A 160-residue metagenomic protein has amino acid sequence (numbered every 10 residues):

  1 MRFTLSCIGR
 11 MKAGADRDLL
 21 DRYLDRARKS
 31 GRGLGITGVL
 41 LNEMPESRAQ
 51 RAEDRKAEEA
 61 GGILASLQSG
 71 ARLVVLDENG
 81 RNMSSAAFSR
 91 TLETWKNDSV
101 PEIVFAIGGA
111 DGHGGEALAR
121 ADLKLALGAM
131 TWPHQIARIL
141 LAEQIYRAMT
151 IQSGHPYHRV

Functional and structural regions predicted by a protein language model:
M1-G31: N-terminal beta1-alpha1 ligand-phosphate binding loop
R2-S6, L40, V104: A structural signal for isolated positions on well-ordered beta-strands in alpha/beta enzyme cores
C7-G9, V75-D77, A106: Acidic beta-strand-to-loop metal/phosphate-binding motif
M11, E78-R81, G109-G112: Short glycine-rich anion-binding loops that position phosphate/pyrophosphate groups of nucleotides and phosphorylated
G35-I103: S-adenosyl-L-methionine/SAH cofactor-binding core of RNA-modifying enzymes
T91, I103-E116: Short glycine-rich, acidic/polar surface loops and turns
N97-A106, A126-H134: Short, acidic/small-residue loops that bind anionic groups at enzyme active sites
D111, G115-R159: Structured adenosyl-cofactor binding patch, chiefly the S-adenosyl-L-methionine
